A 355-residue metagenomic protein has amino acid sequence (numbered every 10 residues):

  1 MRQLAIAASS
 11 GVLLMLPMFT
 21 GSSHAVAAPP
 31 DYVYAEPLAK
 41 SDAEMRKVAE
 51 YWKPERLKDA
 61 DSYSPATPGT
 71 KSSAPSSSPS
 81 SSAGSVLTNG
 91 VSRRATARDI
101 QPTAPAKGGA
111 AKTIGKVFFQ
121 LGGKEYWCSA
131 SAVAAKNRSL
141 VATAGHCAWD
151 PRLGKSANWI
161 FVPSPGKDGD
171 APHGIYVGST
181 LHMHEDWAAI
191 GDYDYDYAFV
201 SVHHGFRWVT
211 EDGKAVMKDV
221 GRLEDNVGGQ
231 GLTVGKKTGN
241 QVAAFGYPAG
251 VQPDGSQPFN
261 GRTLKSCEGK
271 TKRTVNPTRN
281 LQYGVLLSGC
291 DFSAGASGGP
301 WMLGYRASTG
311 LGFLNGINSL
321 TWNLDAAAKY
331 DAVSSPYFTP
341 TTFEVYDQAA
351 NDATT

Functional and structural regions predicted by a protein language model:
M1-V12: N-terminal export and membrane-targeting signals
I6, M18-A135, T354-T355: Protease-domain processing segments flanking chymotrypsin-fold serine proteases, especially trypsin-like
I100-G123, V133-A134, I160-L223: Conserved catalytic-core segment of clan PA serine endopeptidases
K107-K167, K272-N276, G289-C290: Catalytic histidine site
K112, N137-S139, T238-Q241, Q282-Y283 (+1 more regions): Loop/turn elements at helix/coil->beta-strand transitions in domains of secreted/extracellular proteins
D194-Y197, H203-L286: Chymotrypsin/trypsin-fold serine protease catalytic domain
V220-L223, L324-T355: C-terminal cap/linker of serine protease catalytic domains
D291-I317: Catalytic nucleophile loop of clan PA
